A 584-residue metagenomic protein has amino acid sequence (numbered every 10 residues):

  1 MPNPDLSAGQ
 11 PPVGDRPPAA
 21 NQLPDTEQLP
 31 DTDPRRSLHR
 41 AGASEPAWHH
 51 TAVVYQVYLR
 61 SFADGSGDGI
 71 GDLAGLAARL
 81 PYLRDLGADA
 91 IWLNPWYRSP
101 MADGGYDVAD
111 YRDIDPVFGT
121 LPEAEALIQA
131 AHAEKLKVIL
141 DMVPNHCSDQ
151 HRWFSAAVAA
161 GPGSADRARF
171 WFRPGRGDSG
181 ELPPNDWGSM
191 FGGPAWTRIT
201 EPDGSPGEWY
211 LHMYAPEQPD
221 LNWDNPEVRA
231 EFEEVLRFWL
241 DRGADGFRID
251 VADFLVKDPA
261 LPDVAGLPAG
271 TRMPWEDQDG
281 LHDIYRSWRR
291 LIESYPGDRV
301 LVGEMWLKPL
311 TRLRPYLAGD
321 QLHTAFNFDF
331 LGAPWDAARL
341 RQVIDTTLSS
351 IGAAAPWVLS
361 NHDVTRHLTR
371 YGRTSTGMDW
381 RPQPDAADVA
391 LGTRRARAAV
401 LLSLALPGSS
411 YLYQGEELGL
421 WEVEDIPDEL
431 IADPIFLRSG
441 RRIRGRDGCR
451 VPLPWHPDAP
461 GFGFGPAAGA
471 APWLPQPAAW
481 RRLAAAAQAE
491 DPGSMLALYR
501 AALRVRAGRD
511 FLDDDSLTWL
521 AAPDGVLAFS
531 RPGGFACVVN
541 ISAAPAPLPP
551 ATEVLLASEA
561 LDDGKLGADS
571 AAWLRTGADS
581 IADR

Functional and structural regions predicted by a protein language model:
P2-S7, P12-V13, D25, P30-T552 (+1 more regions): Active-site and adjacent substrate-binding regions of carbohydrate-active enzymes
